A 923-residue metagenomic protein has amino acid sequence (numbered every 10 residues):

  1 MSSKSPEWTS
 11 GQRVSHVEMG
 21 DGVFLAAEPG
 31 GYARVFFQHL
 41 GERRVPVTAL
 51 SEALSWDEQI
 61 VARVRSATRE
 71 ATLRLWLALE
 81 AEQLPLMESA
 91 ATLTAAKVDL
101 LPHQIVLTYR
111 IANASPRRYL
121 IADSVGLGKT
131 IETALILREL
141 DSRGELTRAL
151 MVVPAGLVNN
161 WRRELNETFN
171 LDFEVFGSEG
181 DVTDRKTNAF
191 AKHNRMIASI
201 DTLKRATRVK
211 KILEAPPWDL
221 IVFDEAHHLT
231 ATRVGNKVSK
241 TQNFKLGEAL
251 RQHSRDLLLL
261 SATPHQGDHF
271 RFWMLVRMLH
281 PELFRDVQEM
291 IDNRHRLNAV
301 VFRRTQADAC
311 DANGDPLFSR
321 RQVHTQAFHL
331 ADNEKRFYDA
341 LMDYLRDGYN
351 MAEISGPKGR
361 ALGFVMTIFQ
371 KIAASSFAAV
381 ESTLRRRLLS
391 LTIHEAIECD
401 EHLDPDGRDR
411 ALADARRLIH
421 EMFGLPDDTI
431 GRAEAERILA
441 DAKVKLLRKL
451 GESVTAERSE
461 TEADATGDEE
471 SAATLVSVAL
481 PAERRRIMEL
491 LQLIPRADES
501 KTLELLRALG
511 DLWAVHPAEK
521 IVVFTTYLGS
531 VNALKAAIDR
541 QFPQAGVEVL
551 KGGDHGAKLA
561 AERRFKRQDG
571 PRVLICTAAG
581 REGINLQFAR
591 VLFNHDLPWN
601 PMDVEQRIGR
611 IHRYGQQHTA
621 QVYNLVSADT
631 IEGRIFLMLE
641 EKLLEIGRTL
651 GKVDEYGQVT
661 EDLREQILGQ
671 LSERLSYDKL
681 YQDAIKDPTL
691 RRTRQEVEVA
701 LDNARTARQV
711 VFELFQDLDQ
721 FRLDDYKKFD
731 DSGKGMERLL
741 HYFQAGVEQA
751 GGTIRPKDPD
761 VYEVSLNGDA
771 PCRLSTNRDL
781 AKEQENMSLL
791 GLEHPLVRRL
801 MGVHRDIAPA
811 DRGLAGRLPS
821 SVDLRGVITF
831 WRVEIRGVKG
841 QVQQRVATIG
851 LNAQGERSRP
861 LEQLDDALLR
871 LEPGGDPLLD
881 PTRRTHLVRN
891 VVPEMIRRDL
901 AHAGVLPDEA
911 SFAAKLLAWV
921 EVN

Functional and structural regions predicted by a protein language model:
L50-R74, L84-Y109, P116-R117, K129-A134 (+4 more regions): SF2 helicase/translocase NTPase motor core, specifically the RecA-like lobe 1 inter-motif segment between Walker
I60-W76, E80, H618-C772, L790-E793 (+3 more regions): C-terminal accessory region of SF2 helicases/translocases
A191-K192, M196-W218, H228-R255, L259-G424 (+1 more regions): Inter-lobe coupling linker of SF2 helicases/translocases
A206, D268, I575-R590, G609-Q616: SF2 helicase motor core recognition
R208, A374, L389-E460, G467 (+3 more regions): P-loop NTPase motor cores of the ASCE clade
R271-M274, N585-D596, Q621-N624: A short beta-strand element within the Helicase C-terminal
Y527-V549: Conserved helicase motor "Helicase C" RecA-like lobe of SF1/SF2 P-loop NTPases
P601-V622: Conserved SF2 helicase motif VI
